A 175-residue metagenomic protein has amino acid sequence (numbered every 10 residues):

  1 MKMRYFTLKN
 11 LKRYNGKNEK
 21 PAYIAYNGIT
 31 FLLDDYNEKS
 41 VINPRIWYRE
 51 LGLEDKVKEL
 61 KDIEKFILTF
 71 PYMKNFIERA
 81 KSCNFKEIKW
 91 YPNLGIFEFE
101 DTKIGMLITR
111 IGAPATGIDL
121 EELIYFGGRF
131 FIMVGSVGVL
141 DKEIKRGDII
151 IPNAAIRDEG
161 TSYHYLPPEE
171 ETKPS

Functional and structural regions predicted by a protein language model:
M1-F130, V139-S175: Accessory terminal and edge-of-domain segments that mediate assembly/interaction and cofactor placement around
